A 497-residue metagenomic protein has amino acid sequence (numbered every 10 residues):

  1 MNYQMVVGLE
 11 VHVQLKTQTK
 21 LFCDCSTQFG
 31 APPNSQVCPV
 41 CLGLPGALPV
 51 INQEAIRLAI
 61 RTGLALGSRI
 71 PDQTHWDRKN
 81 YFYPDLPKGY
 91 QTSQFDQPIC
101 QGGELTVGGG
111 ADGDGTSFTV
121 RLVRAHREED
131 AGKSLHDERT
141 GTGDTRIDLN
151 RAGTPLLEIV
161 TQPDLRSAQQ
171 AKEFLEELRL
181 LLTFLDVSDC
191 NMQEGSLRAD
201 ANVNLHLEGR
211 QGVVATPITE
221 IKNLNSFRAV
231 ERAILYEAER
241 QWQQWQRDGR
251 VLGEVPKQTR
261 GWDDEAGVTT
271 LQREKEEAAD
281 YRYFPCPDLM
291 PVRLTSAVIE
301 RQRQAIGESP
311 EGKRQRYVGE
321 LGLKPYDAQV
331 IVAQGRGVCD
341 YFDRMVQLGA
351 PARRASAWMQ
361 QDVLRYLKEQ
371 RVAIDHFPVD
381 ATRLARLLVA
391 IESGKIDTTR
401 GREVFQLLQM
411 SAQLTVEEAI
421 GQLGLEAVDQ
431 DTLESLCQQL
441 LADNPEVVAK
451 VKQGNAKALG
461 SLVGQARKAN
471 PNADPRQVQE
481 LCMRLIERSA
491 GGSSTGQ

Functional and structural regions predicted by a protein language model:
M1, G322, V346-A355, S393-I396 (+1 more regions): Structural motif
M1-E308, G319, P325-Y326, Q347-P351 (+1 more regions): Basic, nucleic-acid-interacting segments
T62, E237, W358, D362-Y366 (+6 more regions): Amphipathic alpha-helical segments in well-ordered regions
G195-E208, Y281, V318-D343, A352-Q370 (+3 more regions): Core structural elements
L348-G349, A355, V363-P378, R386-I391 (+1 more regions): M16/insulysin-pitrilysin zinc metalloprotease superfamily fold
D375-A385, V389, T398-A469, T495-G496: Strongly charged, low-complexity linkers/loops
A469-R476: Short, basic interhelical loop/turn and adjoining N-cap of the next helix at nucleic-acid- or acidic-partner-contacting
Q477-Q497: Short, charged, intrinsically disordered terminal tails
